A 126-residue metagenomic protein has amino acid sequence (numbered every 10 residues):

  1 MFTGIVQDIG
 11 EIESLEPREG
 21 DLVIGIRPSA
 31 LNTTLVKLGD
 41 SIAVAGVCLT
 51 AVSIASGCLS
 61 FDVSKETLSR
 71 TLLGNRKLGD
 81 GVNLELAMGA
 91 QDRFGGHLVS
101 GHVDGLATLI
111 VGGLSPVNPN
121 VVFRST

Functional and structural regions predicted by a protein language model:
M1-T126: Conserved loop->alpha-helix
